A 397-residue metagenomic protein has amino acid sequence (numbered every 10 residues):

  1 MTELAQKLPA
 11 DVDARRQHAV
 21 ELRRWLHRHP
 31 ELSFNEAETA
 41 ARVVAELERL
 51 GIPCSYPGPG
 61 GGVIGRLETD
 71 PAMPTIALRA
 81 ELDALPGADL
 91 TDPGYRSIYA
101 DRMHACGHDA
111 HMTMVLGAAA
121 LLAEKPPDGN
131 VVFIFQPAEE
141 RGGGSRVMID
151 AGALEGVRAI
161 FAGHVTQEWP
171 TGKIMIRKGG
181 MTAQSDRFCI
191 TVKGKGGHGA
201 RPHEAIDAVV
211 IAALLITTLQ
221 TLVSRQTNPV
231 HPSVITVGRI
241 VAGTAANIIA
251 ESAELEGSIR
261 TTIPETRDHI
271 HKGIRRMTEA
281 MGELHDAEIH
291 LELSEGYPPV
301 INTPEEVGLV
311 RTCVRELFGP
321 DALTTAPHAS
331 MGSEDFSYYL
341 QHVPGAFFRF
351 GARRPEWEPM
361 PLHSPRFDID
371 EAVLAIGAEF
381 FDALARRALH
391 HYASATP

Functional and structural regions predicted by a protein language model:
T2, Q6-P9, D13-V20, S33 (+14 more regions): Electropositive phosphate-/nucleotide-binding environments in soluble metabolic enzymes
T2-H104, D109, T113-D128: Acidic/His- and Gly-rich active-site-bordering loop/insert found across diverse amide/peptide-bond hydrolases
E3, A213-P397: Metal-dependent amide/peptide-bond hydrolase catalytic core, centered on the "pita-bread" metallohydrolase fold
E31, E81-D83, A138, T166 (+3 more regions): Active-site beta-loop-alpha junctions enriched in small/polar residues
S55, V132-I134, H290: A structural signal for isolated positions on well-ordered beta-strands in alpha/beta enzyme cores
V63-I64, A84-M103, D109-A110, L121-A250 (+1 more regions): Histidine/acidic-residue-rich, glycine-tolerant segments that coordinate divalent metal ions
R66, C189-K193, S258-R260, E292: Residue-level recognition of well-ordered beta-strand positions that form the cores of beta-sheet-rich folds across
A77-R79, F188, F347-R353: Non-cysteine beta-strand/loop elements that form the S-adenosyl-L-methionine
